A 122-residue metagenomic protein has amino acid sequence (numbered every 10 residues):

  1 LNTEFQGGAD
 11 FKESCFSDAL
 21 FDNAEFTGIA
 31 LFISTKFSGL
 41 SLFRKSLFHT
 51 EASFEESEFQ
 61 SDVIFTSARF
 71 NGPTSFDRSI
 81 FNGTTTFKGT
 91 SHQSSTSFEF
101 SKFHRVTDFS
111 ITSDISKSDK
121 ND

Functional and structural regions predicted by a protein language model:
L1-D122: N-terminal leader/targeting and pre-domain segments
